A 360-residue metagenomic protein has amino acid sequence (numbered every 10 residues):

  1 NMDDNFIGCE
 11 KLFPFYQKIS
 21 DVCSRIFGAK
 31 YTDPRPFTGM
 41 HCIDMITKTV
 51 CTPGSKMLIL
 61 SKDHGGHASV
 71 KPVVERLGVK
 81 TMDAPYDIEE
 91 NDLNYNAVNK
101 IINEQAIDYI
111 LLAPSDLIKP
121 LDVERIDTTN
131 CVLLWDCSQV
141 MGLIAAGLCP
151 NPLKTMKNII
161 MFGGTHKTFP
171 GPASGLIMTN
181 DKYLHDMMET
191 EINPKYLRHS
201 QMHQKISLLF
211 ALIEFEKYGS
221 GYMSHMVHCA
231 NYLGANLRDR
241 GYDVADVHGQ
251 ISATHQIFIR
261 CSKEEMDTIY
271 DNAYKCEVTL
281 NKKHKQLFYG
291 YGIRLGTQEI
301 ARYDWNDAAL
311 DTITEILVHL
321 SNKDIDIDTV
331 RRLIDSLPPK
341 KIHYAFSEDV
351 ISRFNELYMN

Functional and structural regions predicted by a protein language model:
N1-F6, M82: N-terminal "arm"/small-domain region of PLP-dependent enzymes with the aminotransferase-like
N1-M2, H185-E189, S207-E214, H248-H255 (+2 more regions): Short acidic (Asp/Glu) and glycine-rich catalytic loops that position anionic groups and cofactors
N5-C9, I300-Y303: Glycine-rich tight-turn/loop motif centered on a GG-T
K11-P14, K18, V22-D33, F37-D243 (+2 more regions): Conserved PLP-enzyme active-site core in the AAT-like
M178, F258-S262, G296-Q298: Short hydrophobic/aromatic beta-strand micro-patches that form the beta-sheet surface supporting nucleotide- or nucleic
Y196, C276-L280, S321: A common structural junction motif
L212, M223, V227-Y270, Y274-G292: Conserved small-domain helix->loop->beta segment predominantly found in fold-type I
Y289-N360: PLP-dependent enzyme catalytic core of the Aspartate aminotransferase-like
